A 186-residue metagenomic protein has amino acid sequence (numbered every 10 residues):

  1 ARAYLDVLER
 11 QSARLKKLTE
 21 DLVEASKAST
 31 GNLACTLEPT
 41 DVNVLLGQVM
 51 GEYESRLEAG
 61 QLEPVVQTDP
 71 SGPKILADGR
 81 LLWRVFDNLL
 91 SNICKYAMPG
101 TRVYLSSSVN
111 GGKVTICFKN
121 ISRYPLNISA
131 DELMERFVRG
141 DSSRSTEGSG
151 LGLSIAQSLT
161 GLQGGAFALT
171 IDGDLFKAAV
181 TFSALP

Functional and structural regions predicted by a protein language model:
R10-L15: Short alpha-helical segment of the dimerization/phosphotransfer core of two-component systems
T30-C35, K74-A77: Conserved micro-motifs of the catalytic ATP-binding
T36-G51: A conserved beta-strand-to-alpha-helix junction within the catalytic ATP-binding
T36-P39, E58, E63-P73: Conserved catalytic submotifs in the C-terminal HATPase_c
I93-C94: Short helix-loop "hinge" at the ATP-lid/N-box region of the Bergerat-fold HATPase_c
P125-V138: Short conserved segment of the HATPase_c
G164-G165: Conserved glycine-rich
